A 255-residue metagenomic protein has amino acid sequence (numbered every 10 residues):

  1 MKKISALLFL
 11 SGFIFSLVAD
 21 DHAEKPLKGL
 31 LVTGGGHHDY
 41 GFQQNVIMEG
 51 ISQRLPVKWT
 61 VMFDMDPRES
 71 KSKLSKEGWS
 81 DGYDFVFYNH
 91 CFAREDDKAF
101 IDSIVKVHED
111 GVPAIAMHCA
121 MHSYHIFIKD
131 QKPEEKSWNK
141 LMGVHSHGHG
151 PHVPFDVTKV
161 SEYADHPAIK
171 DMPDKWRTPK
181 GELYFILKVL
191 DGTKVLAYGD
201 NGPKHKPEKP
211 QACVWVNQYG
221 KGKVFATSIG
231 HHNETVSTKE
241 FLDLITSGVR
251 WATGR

Functional and structural regions predicted by a protein language model:
S5-S16: Bacterial N-terminal signal peptides
D21-E24, K28-V32, G36-S123: Helical hinge/lid and interdomain linker segments adjacent to catalytic or ligand-binding clefts that mediate domain
D21-L27, Q53-V57, G202-A212, Q218-R255: Extracellular ligand-binding/catalytic regions of CAZymes and related secreted enzymes and adhesion modules
V32, A93-D171: A glycine-rich, often tryptophan-bearing local segment used as a flexible ligand/cofactor-contacting loop or short
G34-H37, V153-V157, P173, P203 (+1 more regions): Active-site rim elements
S52, P56-T60, K71, G150-G220: Catalytic beta-strand/loop cores that center a nucleophilic Ser/Cys/Thr and support acyl-enzyme chemistry
P113-I115, K194, K223: Proline-centered loop/turn at the N-terminus of a beta-strand
